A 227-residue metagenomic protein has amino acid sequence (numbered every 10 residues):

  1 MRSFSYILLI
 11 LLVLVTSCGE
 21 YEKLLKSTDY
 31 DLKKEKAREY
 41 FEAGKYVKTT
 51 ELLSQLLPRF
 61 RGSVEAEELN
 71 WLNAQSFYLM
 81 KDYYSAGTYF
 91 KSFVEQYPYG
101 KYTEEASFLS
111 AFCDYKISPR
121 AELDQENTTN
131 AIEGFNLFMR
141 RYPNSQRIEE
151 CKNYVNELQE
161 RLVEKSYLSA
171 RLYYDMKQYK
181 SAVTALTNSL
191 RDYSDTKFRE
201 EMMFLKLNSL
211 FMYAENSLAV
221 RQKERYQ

Functional and structural regions predicted by a protein language model:
M1-C18: Sec-dependent bacterial lipoprotein signal peptides
S17-Q227: Acidic, polar-rich low-complexity tracts and alpha-helical solenoid repeat scaffolds
